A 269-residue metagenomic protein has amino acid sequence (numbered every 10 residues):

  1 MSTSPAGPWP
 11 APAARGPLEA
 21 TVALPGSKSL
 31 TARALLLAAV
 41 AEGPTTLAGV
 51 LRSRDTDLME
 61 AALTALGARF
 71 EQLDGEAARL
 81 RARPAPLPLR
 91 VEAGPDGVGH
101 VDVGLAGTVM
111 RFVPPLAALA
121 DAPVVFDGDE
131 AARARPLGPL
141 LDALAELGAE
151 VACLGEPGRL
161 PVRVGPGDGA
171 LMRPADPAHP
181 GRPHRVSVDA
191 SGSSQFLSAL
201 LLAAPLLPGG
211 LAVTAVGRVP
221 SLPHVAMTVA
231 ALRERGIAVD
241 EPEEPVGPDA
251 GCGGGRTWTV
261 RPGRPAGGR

Functional and structural regions predicted by a protein language model:
M1-R269: Structural preference for solvent-exposed beta-strand-turn elements and adjacent flexible terminal/loop segments within
